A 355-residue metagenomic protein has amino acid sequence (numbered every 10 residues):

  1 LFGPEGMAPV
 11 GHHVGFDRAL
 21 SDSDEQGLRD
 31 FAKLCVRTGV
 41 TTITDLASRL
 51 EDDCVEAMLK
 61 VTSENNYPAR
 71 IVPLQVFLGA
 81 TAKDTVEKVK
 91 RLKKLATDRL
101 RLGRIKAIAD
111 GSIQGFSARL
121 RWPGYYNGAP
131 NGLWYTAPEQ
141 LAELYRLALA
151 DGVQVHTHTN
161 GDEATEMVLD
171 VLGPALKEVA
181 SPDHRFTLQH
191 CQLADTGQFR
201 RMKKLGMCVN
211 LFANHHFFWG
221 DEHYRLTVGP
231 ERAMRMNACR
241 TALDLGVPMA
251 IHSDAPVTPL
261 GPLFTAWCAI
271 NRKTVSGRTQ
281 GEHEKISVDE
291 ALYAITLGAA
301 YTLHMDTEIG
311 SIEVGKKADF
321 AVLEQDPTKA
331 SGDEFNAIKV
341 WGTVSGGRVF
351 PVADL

Functional and structural regions predicted by a protein language model:
L1-K88, A107-A164, H184-R185, P230-E231 (+3 more regions): Divalent metal-binding segments
H13-F16, Q26, R146-H156, E163-F186 (+5 more regions): His/Asp/Glu-enriched, well-ordered alpha-helical/loop segment that forms or immediately abuts the divalent-metal
D52-N65, D195-R201, L205, Q325: Short glycine/threonine-rich loop-to-helix capping motif typified by GTGT followed within a few residues by an Asp-Pro
M58-V61, E87-R91, R119-R121, V171-A175 (+3 more regions): Short secondary-structure boundary/capping segments
V61-E64, K90-L100, V179-S181, M202-G206: Acidic (Asp/Glu)-rich catalytic clusters
R99-S117, M207-F217: Non-cysteine beta-strand/loop elements that form the S-adenosyl-L-methionine
L100-R101, H304-M305, N336-I338: Short, small/polar residue-rich loop motifs at catalytic or cofactor-binding pockets
